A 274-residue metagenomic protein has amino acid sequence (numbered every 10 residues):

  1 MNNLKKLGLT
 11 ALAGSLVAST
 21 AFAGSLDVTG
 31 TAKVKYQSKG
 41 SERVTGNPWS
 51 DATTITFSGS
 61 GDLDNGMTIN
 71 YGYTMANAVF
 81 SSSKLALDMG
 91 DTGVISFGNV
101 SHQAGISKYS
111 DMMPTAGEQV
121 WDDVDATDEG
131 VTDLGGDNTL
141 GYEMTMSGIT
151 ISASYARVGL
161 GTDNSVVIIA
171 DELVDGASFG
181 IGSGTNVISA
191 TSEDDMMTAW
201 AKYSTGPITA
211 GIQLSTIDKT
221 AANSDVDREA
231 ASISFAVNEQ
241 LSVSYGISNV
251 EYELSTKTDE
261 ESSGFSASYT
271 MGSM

Functional and structural regions predicted by a protein language model:
M1-M274: Outer-membrane beta-barrel proteins
